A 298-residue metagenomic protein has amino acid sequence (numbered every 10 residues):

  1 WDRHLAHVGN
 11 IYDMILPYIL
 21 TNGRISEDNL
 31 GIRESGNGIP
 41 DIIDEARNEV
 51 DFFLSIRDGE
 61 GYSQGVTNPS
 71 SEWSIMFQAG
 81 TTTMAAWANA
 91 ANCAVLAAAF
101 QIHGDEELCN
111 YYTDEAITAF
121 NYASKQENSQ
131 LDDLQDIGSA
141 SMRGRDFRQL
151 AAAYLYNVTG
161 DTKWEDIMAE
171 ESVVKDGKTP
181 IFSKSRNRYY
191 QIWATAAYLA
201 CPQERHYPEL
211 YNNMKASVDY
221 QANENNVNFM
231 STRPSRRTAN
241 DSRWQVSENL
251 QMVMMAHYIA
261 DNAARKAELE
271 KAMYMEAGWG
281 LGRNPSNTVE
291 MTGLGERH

Functional and structural regions predicted by a protein language model:
W1-V8, Y12-H298: Glycan-recognition and catalytic cores of secretory/periplasmic carbohydrate-active enzymes
